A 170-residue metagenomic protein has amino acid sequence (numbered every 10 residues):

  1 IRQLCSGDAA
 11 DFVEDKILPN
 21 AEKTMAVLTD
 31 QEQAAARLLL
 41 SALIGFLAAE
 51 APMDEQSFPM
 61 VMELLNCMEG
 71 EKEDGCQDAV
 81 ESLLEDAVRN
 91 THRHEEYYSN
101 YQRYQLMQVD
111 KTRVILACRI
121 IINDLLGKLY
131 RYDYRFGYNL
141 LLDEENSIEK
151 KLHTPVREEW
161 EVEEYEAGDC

Functional and structural regions predicted by a protein language model:
I1-C170: P-loop NTPase motor domains
